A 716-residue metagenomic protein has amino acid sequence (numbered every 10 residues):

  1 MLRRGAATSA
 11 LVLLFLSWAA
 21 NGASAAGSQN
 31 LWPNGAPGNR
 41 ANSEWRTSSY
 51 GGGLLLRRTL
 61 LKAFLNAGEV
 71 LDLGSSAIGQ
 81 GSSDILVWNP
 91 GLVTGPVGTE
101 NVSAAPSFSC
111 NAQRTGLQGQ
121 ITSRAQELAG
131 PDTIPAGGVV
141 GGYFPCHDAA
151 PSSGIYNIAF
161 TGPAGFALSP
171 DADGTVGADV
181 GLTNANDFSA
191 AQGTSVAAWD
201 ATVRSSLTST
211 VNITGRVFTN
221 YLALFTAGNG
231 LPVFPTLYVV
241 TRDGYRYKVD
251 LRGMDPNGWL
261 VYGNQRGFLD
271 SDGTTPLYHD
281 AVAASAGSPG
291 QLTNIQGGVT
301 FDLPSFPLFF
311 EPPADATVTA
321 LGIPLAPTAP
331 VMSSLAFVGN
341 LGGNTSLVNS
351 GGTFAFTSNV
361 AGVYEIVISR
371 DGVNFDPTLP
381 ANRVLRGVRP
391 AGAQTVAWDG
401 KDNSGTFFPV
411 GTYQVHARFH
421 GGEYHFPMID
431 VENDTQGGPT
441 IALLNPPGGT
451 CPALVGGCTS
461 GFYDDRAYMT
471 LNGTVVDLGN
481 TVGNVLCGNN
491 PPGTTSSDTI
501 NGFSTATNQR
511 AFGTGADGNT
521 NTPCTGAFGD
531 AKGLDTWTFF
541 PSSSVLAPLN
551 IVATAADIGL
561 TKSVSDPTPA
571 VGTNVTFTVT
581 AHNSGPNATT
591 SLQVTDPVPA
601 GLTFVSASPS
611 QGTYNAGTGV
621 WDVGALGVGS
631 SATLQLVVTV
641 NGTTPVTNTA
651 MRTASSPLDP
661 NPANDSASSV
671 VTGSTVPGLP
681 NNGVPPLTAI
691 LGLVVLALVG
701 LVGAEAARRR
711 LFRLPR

Functional and structural regions predicted by a protein language model:
M1-S9: Bacterial N-terminal signal peptides that target proteins for export
L16-A23: C-terminal segment of classical bacterial N-terminal signal peptides
A23-R389, N403-T554: Long, compositionally biased, intrinsically disordered segments
A67, P390, P409-V410, V571 (+2 more regions): Surface-exposed loops/turns
D132-I134, R386-A393, D622-A632: Short proline/glycine- and polar residue-rich coil/turn motifs
I158, V396, Y413-V415, L634 (+1 more regions): Hydrophobic beta-strand segments within extracellular beta-sandwich modules
T161-P163, K401, R418-G422, H582 (+2 more regions): Beta-strand-rich extracellular modules
A553-V695, G700-P715: Exported/extracytosolic protein signature
